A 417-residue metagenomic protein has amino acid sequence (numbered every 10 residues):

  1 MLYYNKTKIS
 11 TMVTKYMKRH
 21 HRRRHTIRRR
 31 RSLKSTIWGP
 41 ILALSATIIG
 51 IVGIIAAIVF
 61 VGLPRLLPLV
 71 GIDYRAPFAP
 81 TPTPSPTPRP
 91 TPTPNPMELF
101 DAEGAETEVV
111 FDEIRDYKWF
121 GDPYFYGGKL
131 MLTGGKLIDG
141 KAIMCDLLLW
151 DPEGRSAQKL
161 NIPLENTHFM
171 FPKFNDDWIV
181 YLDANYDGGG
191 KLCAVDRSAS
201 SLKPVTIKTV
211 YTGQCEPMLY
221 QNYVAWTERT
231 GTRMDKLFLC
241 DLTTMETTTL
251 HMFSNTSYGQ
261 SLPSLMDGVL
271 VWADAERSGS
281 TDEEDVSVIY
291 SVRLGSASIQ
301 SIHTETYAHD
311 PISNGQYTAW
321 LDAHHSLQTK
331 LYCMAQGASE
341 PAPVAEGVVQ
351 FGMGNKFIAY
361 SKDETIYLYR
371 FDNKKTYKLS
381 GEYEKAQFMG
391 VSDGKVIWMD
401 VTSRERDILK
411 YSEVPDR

Functional and structural regions predicted by a protein language model:
L2-I41: N-terminal Lys/Arg-rich, disordered targeting/topogenic segments
V70-M97: Ser/Thr-rich, Proline-interspersed low-complexity disordered segments
P92-K118: A short helix->beta-strand "capping" segment at the edge of beta-propeller domains
V110-C145, T167-M170: Beta-strand-rich domains and repeat architectures in extracellular enzymes and scaffolds, especially beta-propellers
D116-Y126, N166-D176, Y211-Q221, T256-D267 (+3 more regions): Repeated scaffold domains used in trafficking and secretory/extracellular systems, primarily beta-propellers
L132-G140, W178-D187, Y223-G231, V269-D285 (+4 more regions): Beta-strand C-termini and the immediately following turn/loop, strongest in propeller blades
W150-R155, D196-S200, D241-M245, R293-A297 (+3 more regions): Short loop/turn segments that connect beta-strands within beta-propeller blades
Y383-R417: Blade-level signature of beta-propeller repeat domains, shared across WD40, Kelch, NHL, RCC1 and BNR/Asp-box propellers
